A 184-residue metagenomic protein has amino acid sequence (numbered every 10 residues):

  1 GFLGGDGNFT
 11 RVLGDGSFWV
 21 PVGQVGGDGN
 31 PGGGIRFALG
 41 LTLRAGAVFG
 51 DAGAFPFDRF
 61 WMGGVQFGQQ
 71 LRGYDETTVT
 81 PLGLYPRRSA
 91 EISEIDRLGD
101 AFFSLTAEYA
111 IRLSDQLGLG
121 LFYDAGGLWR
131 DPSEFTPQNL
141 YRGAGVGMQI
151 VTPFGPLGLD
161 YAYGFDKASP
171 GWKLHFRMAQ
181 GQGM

Functional and structural regions predicted by a protein language model:
G1-L113, L121-A125, W129-D131, R177-M184: C-terminal outer-membrane beta-barrel translocator/porin domains of Gram-negative envelope proteins and their
A38-T42, G118-G120, G147, P156-D160 (+1 more regions): Residue-level detector of the transmembrane beta-barrel scaffold of outer-membrane proteins
G64-V65, G73, G143-G147, G155: Glycine-centered small-residue hotspots that permit tight backbone geometry or close packing
L113-D115, P153: Short flexible coil/turn linkers enriched for glycine and charged/polar residues that connect secondary-structure
E134-M148: A short alpha/beta connector and helix-capping loop motif
V146-P153, G171-M184: Outer-membrane beta-barrel "beta-signal"
A162-K167: A short, acidic, flexible beta-alpha connecting loop/helix-capping segment that sits on the rim of active
